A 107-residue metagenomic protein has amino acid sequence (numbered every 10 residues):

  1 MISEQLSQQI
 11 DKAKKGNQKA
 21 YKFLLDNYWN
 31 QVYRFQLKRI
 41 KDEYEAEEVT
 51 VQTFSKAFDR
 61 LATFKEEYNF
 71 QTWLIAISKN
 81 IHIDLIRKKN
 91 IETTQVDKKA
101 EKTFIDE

Functional and structural regions predicted by a protein language model:
M1-Q31: N-terminal module of bacterial RNA polymerase sigma factors
S3-L6, E92-E107: Internal acidic/polar
L6-Q9, A20-Y21, V49-Q52, F70 (+1 more regions): Hydrophobic side chains within well-formed alpha-helices
K14-F23, Y33-Q52: Short, charged helix-capping/linker segments at alpha-helix termini
K14-K15, Q52-N69: Sigma70-family region 2
D26-W29, V51, K79, K88: ATP/adenylate-binding site constellation spanning eukaryotic-like Ser/Thr protein kinases, ABC-transporter
V32, Q36, L61, L74 (+1 more regions): Hydrophobic-face residues of short alpha-helical interaction/recognition segments
E66, K88-N90: Short, conserved catalytic or interaction motifs in soluble domains
